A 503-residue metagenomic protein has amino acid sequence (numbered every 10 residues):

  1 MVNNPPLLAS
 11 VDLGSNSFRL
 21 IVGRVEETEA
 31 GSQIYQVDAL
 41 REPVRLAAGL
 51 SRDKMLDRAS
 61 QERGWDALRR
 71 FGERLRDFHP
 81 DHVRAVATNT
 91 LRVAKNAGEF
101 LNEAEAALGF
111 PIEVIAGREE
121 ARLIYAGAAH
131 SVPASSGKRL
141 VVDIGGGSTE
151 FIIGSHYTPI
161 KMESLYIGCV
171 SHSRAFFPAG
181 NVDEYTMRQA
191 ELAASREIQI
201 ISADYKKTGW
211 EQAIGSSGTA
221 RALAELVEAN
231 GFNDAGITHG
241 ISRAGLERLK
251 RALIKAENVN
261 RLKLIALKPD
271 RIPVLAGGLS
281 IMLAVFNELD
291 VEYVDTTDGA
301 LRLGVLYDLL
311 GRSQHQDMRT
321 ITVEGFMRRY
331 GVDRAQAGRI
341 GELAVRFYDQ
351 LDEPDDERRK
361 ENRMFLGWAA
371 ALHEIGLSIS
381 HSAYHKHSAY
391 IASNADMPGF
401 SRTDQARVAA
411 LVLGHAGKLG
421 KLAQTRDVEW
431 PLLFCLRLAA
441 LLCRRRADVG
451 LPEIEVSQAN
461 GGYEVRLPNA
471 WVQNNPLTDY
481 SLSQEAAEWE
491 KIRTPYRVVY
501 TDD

Functional and structural regions predicted by a protein language model:
V2-I34: N-terminal basic/disordered segments at the start of proteins
V2-L8, R45, G49-F78, T90-N96 (+7 more regions): Helical "lid/coupling" subdomains associated with nucleotide-phosphate turnover
F18-G23, T149-I153, L223-A224: Short beta-strand scaffold segments in enzyme catalytic cores
S32-A48: N-terminal glycine-rich anion-binding loops that anchor highly charged ligand groups
H82: Cationic, histidine-enriched alpha-helical/coil surfaces that engage anionic ligands
R497-D503: C-terminal amphipathic alpha-helical interaction region
